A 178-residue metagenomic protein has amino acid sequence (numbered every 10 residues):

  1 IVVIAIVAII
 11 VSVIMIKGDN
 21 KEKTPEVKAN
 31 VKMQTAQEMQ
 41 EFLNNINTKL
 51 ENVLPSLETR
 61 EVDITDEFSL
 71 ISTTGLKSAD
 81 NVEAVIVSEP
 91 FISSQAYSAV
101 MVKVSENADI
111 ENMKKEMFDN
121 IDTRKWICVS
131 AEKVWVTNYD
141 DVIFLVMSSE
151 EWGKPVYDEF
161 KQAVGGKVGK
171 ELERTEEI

Functional and structural regions predicted by a protein language model:
I1-S98, V104-I178: Soluble, non-membrane globular domain cores that form compact, hydrophobic packing and curved binding surfaces
